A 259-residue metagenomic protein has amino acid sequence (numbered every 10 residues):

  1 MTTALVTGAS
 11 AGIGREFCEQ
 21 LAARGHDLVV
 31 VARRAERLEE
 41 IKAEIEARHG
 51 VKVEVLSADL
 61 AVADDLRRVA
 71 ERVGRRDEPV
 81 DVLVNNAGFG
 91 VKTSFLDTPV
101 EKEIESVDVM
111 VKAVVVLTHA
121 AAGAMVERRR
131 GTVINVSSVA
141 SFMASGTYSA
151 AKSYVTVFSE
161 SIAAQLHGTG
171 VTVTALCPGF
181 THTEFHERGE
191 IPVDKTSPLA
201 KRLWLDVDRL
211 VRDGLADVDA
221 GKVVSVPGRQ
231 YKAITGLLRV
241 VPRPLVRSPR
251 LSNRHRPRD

Functional and structural regions predicted by a protein language model:
S10-G12: Conserved glycine-rich cofactor-binding loop
R24-E40: Conserved glycine-rich Rossmann-like NAD(P)H-binding loop of the short-chain dehydrogenase/reductase
N86-V91: Conserved NAD(P)H cofactor-binding loop of Rossmann-fold oxidoreductase domains
S94-L96, K102-V107: Substrate-binding pocket helix/loop in short-chain dehydrogenase/reductase
T118, A151: Active-site helix of classical SDR
S138: Residue(s) in the substrate-gating loop at a strand-loop-helix junction that position the organic substrate next
Q165-R229: SDR active-site lid
